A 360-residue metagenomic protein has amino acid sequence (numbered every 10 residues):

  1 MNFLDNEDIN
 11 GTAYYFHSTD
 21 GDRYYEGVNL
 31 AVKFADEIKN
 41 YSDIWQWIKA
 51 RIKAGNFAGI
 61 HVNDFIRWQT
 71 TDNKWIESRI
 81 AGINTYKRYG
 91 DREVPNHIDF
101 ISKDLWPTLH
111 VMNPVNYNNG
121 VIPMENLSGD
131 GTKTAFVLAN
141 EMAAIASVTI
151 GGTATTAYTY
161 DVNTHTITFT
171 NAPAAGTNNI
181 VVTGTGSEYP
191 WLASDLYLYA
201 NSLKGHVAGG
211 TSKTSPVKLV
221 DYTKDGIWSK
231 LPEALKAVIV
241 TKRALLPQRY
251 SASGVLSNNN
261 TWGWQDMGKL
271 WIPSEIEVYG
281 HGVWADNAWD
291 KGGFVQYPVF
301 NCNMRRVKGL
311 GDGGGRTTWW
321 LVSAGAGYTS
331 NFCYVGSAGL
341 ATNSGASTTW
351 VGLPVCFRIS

Functional and structural regions predicted by a protein language model:
M1-Y14: Short, intrinsically disordered N-terminal pre-domain segments
L4-N6, Y41-W45, G59-W68, I145 (+2 more regions): Glycine-centered loop/turn motifs
D8-I9, N84-V94, S128-T132, T159-T164 (+1 more regions): Short, ordered beta-strand-loop transition motifs
I9, E26, E141-M142: Glycine- and acidic residue-enriched flexible segments with recurrent GG/GxG motifs
I9, T70-D72, I150: Structural motif
Y14, D99-F100, F136-L138, H165-N171 (+1 more regions): Generic recognition of long tandem-repeat/solenoid scaffolds
H17-I122, G184-S360: Collagenous Gly-X-Y triple-helix signature in extracellular proteins
G120-G184: Extended beta-strand solenoid/passenger and fiber regions
